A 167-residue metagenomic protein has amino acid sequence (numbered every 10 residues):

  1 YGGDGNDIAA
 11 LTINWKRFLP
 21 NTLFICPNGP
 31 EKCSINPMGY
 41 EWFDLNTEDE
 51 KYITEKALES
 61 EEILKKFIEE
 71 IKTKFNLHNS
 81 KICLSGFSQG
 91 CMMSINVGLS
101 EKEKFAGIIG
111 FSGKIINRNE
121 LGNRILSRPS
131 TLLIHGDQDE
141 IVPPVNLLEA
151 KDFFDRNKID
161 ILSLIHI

Functional and structural regions predicted by a protein language model:
Y1, S85-F87, G136: Conserved alpha/beta-hydrolase "nucleophile elbow" surrounding the catalytic nucleophile
Y1-N79: Serine-hydrolase catalytic machinery in alpha/beta-hydrolase-like enzymes
A10, N96-S100: Active-site signature of alpha/beta-hydrolase-fold catalytic machinery across serine- and Asp/Cys-nucleophile hydrolases
G86-G90, S94: Gly/Ala-rich beta-loop-alpha elbow adjacent to hydrolase catalytic centers
E103-G113: A conserved short beta-strand
L133-H135, D139: Short beta-strand/loop motif that positions the catalytic acidic residue of the alpha/beta-hydrolase fold
I141-N146: Conserved alpha/beta-hydrolase "acid-adjacent" motif
H166-I167: Conserved small/polar residues in nucleotide/adenosyl-binding loops
